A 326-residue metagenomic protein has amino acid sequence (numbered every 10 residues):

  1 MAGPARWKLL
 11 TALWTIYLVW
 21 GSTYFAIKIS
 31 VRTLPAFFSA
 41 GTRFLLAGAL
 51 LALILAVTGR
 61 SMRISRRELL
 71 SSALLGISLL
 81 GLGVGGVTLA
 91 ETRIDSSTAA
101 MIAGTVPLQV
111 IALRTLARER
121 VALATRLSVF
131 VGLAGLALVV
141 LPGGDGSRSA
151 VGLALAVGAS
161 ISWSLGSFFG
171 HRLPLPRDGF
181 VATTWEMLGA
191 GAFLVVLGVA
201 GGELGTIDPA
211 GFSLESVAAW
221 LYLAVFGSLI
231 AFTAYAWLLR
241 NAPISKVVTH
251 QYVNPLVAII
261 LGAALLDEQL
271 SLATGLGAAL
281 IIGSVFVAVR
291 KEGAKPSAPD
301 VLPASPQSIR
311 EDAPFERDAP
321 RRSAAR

Functional and structural regions predicted by a protein language model:
M1-A2, R43-F44, L141, S216 (+1 more regions): C-terminal-most transmembrane helix of multi-pass membrane proteins
P4-L10, T33-F37, G41, I64-L70 (+4 more regions): Juxtamembrane helix-entry segments on the extracytoplasmic side of multipass membrane proteins
K8-L9, T33-L82, P107-L113, S162-G166 (+3 more regions): Transmembrane alpha-helices of multi-pass small-molecule transport proteins
V19, T23-A26, A52-A103, L138 (+1 more regions): Specific transmembrane alpha-helical segments of multi-pass solute transporters/efflux pumps, especially DMT/EamA
S30, S39, R43, A90 (+6 more regions): Hydrophobic/aromatic residues within transmembrane alpha-helices of multi-pass small-molecule transporters
A40-T42, L80, A99-T105, F169-A192 (+2 more regions): Helix-helix packing/entry segments at the starts of transmembrane helices
L51, L75, T105, V121-P142 (+5 more regions): Hydrophobic transmembrane alpha-helices of multi-pass small-molecule transport proteins
L51, Q109-A112, L116, G146-G205 (+3 more regions): Transmembrane alpha-helical segments that form core, pore/gating elements of small-molecule transporters/exporters
